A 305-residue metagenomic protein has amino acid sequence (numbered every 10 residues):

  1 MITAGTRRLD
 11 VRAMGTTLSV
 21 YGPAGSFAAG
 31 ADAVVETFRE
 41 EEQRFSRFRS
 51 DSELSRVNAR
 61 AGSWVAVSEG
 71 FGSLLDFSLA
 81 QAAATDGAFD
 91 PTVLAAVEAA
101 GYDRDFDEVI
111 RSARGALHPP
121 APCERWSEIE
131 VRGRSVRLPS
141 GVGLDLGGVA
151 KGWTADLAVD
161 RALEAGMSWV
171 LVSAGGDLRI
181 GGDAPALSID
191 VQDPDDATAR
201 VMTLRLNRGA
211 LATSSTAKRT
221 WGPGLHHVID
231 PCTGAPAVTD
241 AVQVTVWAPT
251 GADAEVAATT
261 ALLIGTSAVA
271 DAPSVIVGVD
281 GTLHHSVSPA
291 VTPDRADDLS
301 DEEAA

Functional and structural regions predicted by a protein language model:
M1-A305: Mature catalytic core of soluble alpha/beta enzymes
